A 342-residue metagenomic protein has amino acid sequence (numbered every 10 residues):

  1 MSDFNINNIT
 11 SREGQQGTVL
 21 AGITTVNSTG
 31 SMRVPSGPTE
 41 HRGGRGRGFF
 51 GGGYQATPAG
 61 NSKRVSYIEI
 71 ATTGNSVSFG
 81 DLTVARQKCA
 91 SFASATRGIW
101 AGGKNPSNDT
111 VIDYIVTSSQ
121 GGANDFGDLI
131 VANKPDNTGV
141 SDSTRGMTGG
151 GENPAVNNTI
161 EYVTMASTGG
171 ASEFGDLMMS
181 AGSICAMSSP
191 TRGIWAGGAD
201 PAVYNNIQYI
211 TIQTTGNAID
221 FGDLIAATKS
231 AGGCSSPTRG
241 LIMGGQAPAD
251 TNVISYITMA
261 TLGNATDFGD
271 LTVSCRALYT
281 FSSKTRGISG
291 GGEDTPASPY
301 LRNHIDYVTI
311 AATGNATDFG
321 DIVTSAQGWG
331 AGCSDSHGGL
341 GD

Functional and structural regions predicted by a protein language model:
S2-D342: Polar, enzyme-active/binding microenvironments
